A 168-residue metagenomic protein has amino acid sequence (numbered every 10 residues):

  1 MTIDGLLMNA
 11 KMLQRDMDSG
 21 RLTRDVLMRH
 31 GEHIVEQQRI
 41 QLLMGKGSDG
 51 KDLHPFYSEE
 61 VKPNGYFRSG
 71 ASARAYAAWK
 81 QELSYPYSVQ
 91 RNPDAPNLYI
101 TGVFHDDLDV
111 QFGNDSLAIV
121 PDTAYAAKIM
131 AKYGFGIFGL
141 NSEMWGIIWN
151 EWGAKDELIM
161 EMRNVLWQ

Functional and structural regions predicted by a protein language model:
M1-Q168: Short, Lys/Arg-rich flexible segments
